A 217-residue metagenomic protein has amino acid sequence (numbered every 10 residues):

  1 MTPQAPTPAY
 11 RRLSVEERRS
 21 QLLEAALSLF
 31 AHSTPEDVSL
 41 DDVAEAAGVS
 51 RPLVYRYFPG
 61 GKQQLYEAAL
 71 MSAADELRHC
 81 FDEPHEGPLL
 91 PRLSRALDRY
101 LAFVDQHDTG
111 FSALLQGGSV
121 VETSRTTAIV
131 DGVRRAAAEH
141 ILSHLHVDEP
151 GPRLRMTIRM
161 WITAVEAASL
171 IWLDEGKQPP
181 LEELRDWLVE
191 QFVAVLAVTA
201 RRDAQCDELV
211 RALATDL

Functional and structural regions predicted by a protein language model:
M1-P6, E139-S143, I171-L217: C-terminal peripheral helix-coil segments that are non-catalytic and often amphipathic
E17, F58, Q63-A73, L114 (+2 more regions): Alpha-helical DNA-contacting segments of helix-turn-helix folds
Q21, L29, S33-Q64, A68: Helix-turn-helix
Q21-L29, Q64, E76, R95 (+1 more regions): Pre-recognition alpha-helix immediately N-terminal to the DNA-recognition helix within helix-turn-helix or winged-helix
H32, A69-R95, S112: Amphipathic alpha-helical linker/stalk segments
D82-Q106, V147, R185: Hydrophobic alpha-helical connector segments
F103-S124, E139-L142, A167-D174, Q205: Amphipathic alpha-helical segments used for helix-helix packing
E122-A167, E182-A197: Amphipathic alpha-helical packing segments from all-alpha helical-bundle domains
